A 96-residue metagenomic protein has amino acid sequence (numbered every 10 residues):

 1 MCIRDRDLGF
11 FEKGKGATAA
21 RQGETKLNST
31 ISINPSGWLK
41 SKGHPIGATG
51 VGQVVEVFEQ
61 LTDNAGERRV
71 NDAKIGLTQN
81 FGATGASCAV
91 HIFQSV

Functional and structural regions predicted by a protein language model:
R4-V96: Claisen-condensing/thiolase-fold acyl-transfer catalytic domains that form or cleave C-C bonds in fatty acid
